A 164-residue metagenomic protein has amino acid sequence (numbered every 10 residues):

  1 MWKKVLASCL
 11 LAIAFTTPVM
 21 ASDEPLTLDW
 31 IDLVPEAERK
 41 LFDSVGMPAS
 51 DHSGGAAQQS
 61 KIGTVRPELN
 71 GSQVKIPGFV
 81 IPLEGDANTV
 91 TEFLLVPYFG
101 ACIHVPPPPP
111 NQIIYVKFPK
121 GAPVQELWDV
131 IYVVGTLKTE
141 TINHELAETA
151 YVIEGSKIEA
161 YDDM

Functional and structural regions predicted by a protein language model:
M1-A7: Bacterial N-terminal signal peptides that target proteins for export
A7-T17: Bacterial N-terminal signal peptides
A21-M164: OB-fold and OB-like single-stranded nucleic-acid-recognition modules and their adjacent interaction interfaces
